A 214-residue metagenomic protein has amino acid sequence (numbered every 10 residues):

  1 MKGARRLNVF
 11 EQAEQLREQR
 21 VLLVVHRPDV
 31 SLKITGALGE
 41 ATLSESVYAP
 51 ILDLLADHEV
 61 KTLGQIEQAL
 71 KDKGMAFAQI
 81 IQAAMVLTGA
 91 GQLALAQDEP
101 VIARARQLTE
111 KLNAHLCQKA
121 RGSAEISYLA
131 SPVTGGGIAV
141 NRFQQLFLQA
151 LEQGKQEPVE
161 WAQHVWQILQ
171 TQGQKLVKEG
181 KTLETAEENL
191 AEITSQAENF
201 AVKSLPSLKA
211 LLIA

Functional and structural regions predicted by a protein language model:
M1-L38: Long, low-complexity, charged/polar intrinsically disordered regions in eukaryotic proteins
R5, E11, P100-E160: Short, amphipathic alpha-helical interaction segments positioned at domain boundaries
V24-K71, V133-E179: Short amphipathic alpha-helical interface segments
T42-L43, K73-V86: Short amphipathic alpha-helical interaction segments
L63-Q65, Q79, A94-A96: Acidic/polar loop patches that form or flank catalytic/metal-binding clefts of enzymes that bind anionic ligands
E67, I81-A84, Q118: Intrinsically disordered, low-complexity, positively biased terminal segments
A78, P158-A214: C-terminal non-catalytic accessory extensions
Q82-P100: A short, conserved structural fragment
